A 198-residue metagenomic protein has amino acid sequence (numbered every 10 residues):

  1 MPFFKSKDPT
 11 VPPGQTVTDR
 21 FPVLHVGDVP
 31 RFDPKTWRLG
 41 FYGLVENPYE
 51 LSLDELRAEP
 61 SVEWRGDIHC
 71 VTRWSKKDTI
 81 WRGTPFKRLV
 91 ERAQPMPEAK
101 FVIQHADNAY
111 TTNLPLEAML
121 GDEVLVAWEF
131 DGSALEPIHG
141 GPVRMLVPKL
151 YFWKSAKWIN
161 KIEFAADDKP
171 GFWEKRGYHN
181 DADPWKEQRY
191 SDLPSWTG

Functional and structural regions predicted by a protein language model:
P2-G198: Structured, non-membrane catalytic/scaffold regions adjacent to prosthetic-group chemistry
